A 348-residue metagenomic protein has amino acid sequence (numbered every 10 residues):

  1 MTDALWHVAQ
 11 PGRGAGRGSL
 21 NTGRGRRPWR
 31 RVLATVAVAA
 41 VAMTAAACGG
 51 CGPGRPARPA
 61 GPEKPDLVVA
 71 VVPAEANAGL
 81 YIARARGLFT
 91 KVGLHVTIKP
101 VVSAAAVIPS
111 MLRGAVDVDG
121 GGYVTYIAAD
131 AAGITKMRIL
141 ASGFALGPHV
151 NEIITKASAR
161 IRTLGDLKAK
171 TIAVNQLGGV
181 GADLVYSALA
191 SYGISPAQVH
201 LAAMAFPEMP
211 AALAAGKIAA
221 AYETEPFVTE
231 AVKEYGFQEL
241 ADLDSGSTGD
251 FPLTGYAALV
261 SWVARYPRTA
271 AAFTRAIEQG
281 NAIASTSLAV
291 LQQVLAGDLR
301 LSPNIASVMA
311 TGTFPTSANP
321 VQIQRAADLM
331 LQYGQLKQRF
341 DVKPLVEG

Functional and structural regions predicted by a protein language model:
M1-P65: Short, low-complexity disordered leader/linker segments with a strong preference for bacterial N-terminal type II
G54-I194, A203, A219-Y222, E239-D242 (+1 more regions): Short, glycine-/small- and polar/acidic-enriched structural segments that line small-molecule recognition paths
A74, V101-A105, G120, G179-V180 (+5 more regions): Soluble non-cytosolic domains of exported or imported proteins
A78, I82, R86-G87, A105-P109 (+15 more regions): Solvent-exposed, polar/charged alpha-helical surfaces in well-ordered, non-transmembrane soluble domains, broadly
K91, L146, S245-T248, F314-N319 (+1 more regions): Short, solvent-exposed loop/beta-turn-alpha elements that line the ligand-binding surface or hinge of extracytoplasmic
V124, A159, L201, P207-V294: Pocket-lining segment of extracytoplasmic ligand-binding domains
A264-K337: Secondary-structure end/capping motifs
R339-G348: Hinge/cleft segment of the Venus flytrap/periplasmic-binding protein
